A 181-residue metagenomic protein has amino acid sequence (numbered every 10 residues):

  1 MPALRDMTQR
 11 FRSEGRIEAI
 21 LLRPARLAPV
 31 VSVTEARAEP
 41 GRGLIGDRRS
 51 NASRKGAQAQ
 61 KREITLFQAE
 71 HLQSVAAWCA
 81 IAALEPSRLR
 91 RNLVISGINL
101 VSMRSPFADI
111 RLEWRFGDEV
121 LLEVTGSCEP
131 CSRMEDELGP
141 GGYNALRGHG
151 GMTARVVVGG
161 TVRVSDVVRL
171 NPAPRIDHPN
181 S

Functional and structural regions predicted by a protein language model:
M1-L121, G126-S127, T161, N171-N180: Electropositive, beta-rich accessory/interaction domains or terminal extensions that provide binding surfaces
L84-N92, D136-G150: Short, basic/aromatic beta-hairpin or loop at an interaction surface
N99-L100, G151-V158: Short alpha-helix capping/helix-loop boundary micro-motifs
T125-S127, M134-D136, V164-V167: A short secondary-structure junction signal
E129-S132, G150: A generic structural signal for well-ordered alpha-helical surface patches
S132, E137-G141, P179-S181: Short, compositionally biased
P140-Y143, R155, R163-P174: Extended, aromatic/histidine-rich regions of cofactor-dependent oxidoreductases associated with respiratory
